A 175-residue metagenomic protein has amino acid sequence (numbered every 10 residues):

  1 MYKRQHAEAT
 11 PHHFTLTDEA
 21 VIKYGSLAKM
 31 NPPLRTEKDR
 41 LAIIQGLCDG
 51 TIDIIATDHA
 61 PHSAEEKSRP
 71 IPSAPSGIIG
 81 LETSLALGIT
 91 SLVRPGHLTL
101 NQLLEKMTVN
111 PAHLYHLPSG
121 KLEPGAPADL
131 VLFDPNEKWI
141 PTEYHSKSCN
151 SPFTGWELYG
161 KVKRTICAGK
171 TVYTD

Functional and structural regions predicted by a protein language model:
M1-Q5: Conserved small/polar residues in nucleotide/adenosyl-binding loops
H6, P11-I54: Polyanionic/metal-chelating signatures
A9-T10, H59, P135, D175: Fold-independent oxyanion-binding glycine-rich loops and adjacent beta-strand/coil segments at enzyme active sites
L16-V21, E66-R69, E143-Y144: Short acidic, glycine/serine/threonine-rich loops at helix termini
L27-A28, G46-D49, I54-I55, A60-N136: His/Asp/Glu-enriched, well-ordered alpha-helical/loop segment that forms or immediately abuts the divalent-metal
A28-D39, P75-I79, P152-L158: A short acidic, glycine-rich active-site loop that binds or catalyzes chemistry on phosphate/adenosine moieties
P70-S73, P127-T174: C-terminal cap of metal-dependent C-N hydrolases
